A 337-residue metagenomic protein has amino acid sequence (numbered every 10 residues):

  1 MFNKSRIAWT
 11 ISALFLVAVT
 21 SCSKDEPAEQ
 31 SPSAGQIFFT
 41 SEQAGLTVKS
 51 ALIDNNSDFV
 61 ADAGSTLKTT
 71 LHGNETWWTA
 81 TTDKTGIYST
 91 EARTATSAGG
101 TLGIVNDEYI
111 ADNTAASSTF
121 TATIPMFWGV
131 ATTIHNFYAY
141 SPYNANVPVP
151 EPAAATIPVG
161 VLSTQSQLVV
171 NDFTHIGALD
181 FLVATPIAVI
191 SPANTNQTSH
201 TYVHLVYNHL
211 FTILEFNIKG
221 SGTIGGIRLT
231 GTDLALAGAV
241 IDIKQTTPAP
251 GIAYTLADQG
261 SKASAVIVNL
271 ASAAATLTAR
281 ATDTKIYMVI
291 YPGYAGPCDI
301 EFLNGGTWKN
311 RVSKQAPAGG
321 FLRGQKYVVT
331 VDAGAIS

Functional and structural regions predicted by a protein language model:
F2-I11, T20-S337: Sec-type signal peptide cleavage vicinity
